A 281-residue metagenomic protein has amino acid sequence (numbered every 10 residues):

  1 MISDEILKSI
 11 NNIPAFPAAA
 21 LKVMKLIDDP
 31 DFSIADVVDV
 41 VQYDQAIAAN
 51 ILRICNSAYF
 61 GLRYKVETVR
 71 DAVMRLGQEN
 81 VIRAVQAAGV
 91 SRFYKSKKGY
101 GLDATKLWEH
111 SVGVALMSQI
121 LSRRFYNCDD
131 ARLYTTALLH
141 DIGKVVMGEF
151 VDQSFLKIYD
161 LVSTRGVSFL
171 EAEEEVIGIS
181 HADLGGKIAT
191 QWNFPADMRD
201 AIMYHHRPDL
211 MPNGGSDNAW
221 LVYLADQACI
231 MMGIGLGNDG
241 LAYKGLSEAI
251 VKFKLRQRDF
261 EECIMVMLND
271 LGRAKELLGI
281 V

Functional and structural regions predicted by a protein language model:
M1-E5, Y243-V281: Terminal helices and disordered tails flanking the catalytic cores of nucleotide-processing hydrolases
M1-Y243, V281: Conserved alpha-helical "signature site" that marks functionally important helical segments or helix/loop junctions
